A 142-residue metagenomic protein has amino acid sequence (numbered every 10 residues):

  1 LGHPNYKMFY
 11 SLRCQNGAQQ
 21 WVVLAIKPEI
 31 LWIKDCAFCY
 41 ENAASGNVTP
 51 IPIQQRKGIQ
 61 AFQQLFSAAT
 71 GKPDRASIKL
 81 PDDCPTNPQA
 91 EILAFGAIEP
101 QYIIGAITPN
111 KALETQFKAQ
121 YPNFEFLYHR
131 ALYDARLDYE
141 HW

Functional and structural regions predicted by a protein language model:
G2: Short, conserved catalytic/metal-binding motifs centered on acidic residues
N5-W142: Active-site-proximal loop/hinge segments that shape catalytic or ion-binding/gating pockets
